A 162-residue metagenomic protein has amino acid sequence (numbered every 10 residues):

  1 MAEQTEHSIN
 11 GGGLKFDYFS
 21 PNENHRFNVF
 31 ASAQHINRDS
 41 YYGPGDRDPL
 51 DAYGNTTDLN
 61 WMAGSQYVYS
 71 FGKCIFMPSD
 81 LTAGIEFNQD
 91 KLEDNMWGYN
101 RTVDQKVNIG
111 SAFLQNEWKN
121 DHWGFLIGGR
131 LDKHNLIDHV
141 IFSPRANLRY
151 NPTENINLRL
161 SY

Functional and structural regions predicted by a protein language model:
M1-Y162: Outer-membrane beta-barrel proteins, especially TonB-dependent receptors
